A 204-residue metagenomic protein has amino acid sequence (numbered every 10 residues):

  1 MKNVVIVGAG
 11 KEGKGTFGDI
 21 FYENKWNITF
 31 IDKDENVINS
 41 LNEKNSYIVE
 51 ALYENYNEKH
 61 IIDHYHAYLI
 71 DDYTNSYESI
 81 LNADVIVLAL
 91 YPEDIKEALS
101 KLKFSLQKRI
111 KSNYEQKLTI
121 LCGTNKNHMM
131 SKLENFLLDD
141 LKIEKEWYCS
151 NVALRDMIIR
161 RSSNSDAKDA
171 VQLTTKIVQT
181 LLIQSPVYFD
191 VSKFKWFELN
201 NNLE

Functional and structural regions predicted by a protein language model:
K2-V5, K11-E12, F17-Y77, L81-E204: Substrate/ligand-engaging "lid" and interaction regions
